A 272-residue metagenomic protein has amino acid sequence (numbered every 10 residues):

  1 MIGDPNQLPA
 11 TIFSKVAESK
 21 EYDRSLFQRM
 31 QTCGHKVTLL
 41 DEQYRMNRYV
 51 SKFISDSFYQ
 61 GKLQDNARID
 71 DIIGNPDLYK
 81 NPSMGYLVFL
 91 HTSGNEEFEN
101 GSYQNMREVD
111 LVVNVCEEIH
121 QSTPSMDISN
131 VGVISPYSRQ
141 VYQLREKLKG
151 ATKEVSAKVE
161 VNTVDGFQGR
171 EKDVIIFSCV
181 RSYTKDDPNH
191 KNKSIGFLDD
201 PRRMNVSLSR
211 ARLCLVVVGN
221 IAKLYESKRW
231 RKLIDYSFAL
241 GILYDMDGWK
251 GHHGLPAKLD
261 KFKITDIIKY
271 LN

Functional and structural regions predicted by a protein language model:
M1-N272: Conserved helicase motor core of SF1/SF2 NTP-dependent helicases
